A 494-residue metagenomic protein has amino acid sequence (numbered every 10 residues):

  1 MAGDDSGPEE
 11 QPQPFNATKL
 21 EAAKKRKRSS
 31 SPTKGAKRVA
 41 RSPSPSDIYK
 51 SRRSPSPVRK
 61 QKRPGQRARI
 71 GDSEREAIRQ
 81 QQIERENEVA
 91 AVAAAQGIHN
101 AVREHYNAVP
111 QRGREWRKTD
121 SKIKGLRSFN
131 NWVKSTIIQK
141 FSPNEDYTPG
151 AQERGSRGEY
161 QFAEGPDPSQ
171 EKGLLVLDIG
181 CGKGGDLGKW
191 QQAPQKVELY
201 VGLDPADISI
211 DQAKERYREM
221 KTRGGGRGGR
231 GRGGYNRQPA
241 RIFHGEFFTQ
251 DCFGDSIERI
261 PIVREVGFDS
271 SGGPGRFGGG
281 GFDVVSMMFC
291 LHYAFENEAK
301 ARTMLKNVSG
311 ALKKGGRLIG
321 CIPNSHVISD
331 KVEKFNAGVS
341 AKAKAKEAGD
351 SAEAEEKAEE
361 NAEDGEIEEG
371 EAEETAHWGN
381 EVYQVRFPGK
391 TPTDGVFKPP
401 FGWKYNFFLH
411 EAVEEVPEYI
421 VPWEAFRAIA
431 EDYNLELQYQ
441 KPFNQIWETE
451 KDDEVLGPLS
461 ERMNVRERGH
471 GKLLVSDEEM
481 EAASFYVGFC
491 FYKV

Functional and structural regions predicted by a protein language model:
M1-V102, E153-P166, R230-R232, S351-G365: Ser/Thr-rich, low-complexity intrinsically disordered regulatory regions
I83-G173: Class I SAM-dependent methyltransferase Rossmann-like catalytic core, especially the SAM/SAH-binding loop
R85, F335, V339, G370 (+1 more regions): C-terminal lobe and adjacent flexible extensions of AdoMet/dcAdoMet transferase-like proteins
K172-G182, V201: Conserved class I S-adenosyl-L-methionine
G185-P261: Class I SAM-dependent methyltransferase SAM/SAH-binding core
G267-A299: A short SAM/SAH-binding and catalytic strip from SAM-dependent methyltransferases
G275, K300-K314: A short glycine-rich, Lys/Arg-flanked "PGG" loop and its adjoining helix->strand segment in the class I
K314-P323: Conserved beta-strand signature within the Rossmann-like core of class I S-adenosyl-L-methionine
